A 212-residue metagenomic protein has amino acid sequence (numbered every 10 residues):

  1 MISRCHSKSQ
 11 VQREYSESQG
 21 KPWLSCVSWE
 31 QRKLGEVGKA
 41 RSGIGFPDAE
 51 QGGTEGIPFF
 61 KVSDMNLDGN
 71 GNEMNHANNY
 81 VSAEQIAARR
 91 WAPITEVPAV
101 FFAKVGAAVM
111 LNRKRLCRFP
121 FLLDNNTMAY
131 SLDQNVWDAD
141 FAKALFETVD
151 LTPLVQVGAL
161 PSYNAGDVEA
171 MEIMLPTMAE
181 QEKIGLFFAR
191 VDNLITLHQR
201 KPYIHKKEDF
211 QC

Functional and structural regions predicted by a protein language model:
M1-E30, D167-M171, T177-C212: Amphipathic alpha-helical segments with low aromatic content
K21-G45: Non-catalytic DNA-recognition/assembly elements of restriction-modification systems
W23, G45-P47, A88-R89, V157: Short, solvent-exposed loop/turn positions at domain surfaces that link secondary-structure elements or cap domain
L34, V155-G158: Basic chromatin DNA-binding modules
G35-K39, D48-Q85: DNA target-recognition patches
K61-S63, A77-L145: A short beta-sheet element
F121-M128, V157-E180: A short glycine-rich beta-alpha junction/loop motif
